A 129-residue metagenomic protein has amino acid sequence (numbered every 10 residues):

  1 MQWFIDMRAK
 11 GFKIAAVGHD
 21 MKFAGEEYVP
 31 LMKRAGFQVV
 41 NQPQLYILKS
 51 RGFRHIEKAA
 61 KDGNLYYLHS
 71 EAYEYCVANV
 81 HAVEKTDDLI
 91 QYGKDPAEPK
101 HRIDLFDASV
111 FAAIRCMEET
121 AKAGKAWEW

Functional and structural regions predicted by a protein language model:
M1-P43, S50, R54, Y67-W129: RNase H-like, metal-dependent nuclease domains and their acidic two-metal-ion catalytic environment used
G52-D62: Short, surface-exposed amphipathic charged segments that create phosphate/polyanion-binding patches used for binding
